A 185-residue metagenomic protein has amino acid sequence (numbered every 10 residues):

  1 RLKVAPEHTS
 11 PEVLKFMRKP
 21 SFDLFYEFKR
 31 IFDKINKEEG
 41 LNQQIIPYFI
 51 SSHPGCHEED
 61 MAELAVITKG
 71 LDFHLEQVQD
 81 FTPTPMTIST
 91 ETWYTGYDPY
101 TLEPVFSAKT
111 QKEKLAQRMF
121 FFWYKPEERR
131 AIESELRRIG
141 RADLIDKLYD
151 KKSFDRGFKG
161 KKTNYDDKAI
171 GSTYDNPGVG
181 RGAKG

Functional and structural regions predicted by a protein language model:
R1-F81: Conserved AdoMet/S-adenosylmethionine-binding subsite of the radical SAM
T84: Short, catalytically relevant binding-site loops at active-site mouths
T87-G185: Radical SAM enzyme core and accessory elements
